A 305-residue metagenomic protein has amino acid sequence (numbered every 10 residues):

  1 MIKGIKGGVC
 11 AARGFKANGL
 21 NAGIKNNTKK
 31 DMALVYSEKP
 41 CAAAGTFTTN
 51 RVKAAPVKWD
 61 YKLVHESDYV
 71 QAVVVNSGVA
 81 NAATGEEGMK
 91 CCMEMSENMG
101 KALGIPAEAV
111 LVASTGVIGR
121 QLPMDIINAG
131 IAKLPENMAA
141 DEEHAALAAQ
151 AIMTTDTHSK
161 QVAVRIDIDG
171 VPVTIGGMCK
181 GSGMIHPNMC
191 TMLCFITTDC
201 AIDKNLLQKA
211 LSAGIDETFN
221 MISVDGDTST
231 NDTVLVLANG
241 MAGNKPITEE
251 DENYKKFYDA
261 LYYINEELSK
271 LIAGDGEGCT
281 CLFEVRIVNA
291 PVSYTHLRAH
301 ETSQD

Functional and structural regions predicted by a protein language model:
M1-F47: N-terminal amphipathic/basic leader segments beginning at the initiator methionine
V35-C92, P187-L207: Glycine-rich phosphate/pyrophosphate-binding loop regions near the starts of catalytic domains
K53-L63, M89-A102, Q208-M221, A260-S269: Short, well-ordered amphipathic alpha-helical segments that serve as non-catalytic structural scaffolds within diverse
V73, G78-E86, E108-A129, S223-P246 (+2 more regions): Short, surface-exposed loop/turn segments at secondary-structure boundaries that line and modulate
A102, A107-D216: Glycine-rich, mobile lid/loop segments that gate access to catalytic sites or pores
I105-L111, A140-A149, V162-A163, F219-N231 (+1 more regions): Flexible, glycine/charged-enriched surface loops at secondary-structure junctions
I222-S223, M241-E249, N253-A273: Glycine- and Gly-Pro-enriched alpha-helical subdomains that act as flexible, kink-prone "lid/hinge" or packing modules
T295-T302: Conserved small/polar residues in nucleotide/adenosyl-binding loops
